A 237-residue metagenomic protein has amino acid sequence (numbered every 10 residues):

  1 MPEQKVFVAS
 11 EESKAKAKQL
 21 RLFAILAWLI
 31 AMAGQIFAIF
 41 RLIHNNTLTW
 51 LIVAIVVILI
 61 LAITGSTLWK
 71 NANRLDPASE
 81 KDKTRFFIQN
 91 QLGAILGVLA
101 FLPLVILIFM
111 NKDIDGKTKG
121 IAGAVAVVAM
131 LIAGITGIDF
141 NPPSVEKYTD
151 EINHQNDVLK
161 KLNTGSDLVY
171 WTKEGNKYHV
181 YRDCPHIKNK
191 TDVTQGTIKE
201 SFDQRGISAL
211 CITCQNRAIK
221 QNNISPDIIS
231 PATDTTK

Functional and structural regions predicted by a protein language model:
M1-G65: Membrane-anchoring hydrophobic segments
K14, I43-L48, P77-T84, N111-G120: Membrane-interface helix-boundary motifs at transmembrane edges
I39-I43, S66-K70, V105, K112 (+1 more regions): Transmembrane helix-loop junctions and nearby membrane-interface residues
T49-I52, R74-A94: Loop-to-transmembrane helix junctions at the membrane interface
L61-D76: Membrane-water interface of transmembrane alpha-helices
R85-F86, N90-V127: Cytosolic-side transmembrane helix boundary signature
A124-I138: Final/C-terminal transmembrane alpha-helix of multipass membrane proteins
G137-K237: Mature, structured domains enriched in cysteine- and short glycine motifs
